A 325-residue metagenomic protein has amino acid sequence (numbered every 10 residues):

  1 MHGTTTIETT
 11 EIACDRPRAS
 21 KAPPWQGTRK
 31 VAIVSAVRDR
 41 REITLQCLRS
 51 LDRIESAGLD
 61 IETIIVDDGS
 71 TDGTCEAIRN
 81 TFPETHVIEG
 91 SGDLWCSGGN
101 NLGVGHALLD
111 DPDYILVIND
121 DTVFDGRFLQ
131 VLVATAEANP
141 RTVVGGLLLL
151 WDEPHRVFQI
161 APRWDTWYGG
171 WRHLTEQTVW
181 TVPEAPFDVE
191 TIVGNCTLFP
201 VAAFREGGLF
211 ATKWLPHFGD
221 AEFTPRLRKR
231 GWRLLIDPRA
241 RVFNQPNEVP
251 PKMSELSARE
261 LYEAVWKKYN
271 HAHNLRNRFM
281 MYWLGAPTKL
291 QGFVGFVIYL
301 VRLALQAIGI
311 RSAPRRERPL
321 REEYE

Functional and structural regions predicted by a protein language model:
V31-C47, I54, V66: A conserved hydrophobic helix/loop-capping motif in glycosyltransferases and polysaccharide synthases
S50, D67-E76, G92: A conserved acidic beta->alpha catalytic loop
S50-D60: Short, acidic, metal-binding catalytic loop of nucleotide-sugar glycosyltransferases
G90-D110: Glycine-rich, basic loop-to-helix element that forms the pyrophosphate-binding segment of sugar-nucleotide handling
P112-D121: Short beta-strand-to-loop acidic/aromatic patch adjacent to the donor-nucleotide binding site
V123-D165: Conserved donor NDP-sugar-binding/catalytic core segment of glycosyltransferases
T191-I192, C196-F199, A203-G208, K213-A240: A short, conserved alpha-helix in the catalytic core of glycosyltransferases
E255-E325: Non-catalytic, C-terminal membrane-associated alpha-helical segments of glycosyltransferases
